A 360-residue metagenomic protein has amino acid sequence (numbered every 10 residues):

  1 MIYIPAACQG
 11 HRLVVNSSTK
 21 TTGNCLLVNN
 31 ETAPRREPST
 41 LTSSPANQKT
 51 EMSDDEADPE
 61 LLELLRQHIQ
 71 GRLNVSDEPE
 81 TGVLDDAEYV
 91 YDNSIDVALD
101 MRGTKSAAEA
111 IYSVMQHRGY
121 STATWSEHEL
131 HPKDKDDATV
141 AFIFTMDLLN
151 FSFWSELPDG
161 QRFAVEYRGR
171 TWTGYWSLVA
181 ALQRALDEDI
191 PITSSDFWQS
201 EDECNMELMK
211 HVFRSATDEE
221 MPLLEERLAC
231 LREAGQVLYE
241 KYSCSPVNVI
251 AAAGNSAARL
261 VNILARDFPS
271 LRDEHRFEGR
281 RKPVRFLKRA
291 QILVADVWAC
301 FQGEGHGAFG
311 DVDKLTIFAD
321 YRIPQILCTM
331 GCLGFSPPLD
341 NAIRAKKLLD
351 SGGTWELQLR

Functional and structural regions predicted by a protein language model:
Y3, Q9-H11: Low-complexity, intrinsically disordered or signal/transmembrane-proximal segments
R12, R35-R36: Basic polycationic patches enriched in arginine
L41-K288, G334, D350: Phosphate/adenylate-binding glycine loop and adjacent helical scaffold
N47, S53, A295-R360: Accessory, usually C-terminal, subdomains that scaffold auxiliary metal cofactors
A290-V294: Amphipathic alpha-helical elements of HEAT/ARM-like alpha-solenoid repeat scaffolds that form extended
